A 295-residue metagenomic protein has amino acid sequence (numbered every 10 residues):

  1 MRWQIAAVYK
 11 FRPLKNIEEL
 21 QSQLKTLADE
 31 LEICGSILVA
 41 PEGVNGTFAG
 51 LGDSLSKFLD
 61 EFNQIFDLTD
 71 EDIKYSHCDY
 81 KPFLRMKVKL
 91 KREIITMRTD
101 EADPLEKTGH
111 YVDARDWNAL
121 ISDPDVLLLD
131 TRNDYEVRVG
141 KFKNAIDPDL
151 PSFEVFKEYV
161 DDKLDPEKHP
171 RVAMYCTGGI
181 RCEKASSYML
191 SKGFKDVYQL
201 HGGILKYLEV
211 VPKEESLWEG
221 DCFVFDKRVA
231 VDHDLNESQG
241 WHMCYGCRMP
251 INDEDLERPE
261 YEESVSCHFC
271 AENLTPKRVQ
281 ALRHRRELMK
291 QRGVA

Functional and structural regions predicted by a protein language model:
M1-T108, R132-V172, I180-A295: Rhodanese-like catalytic fold shared by cysteine-dependent sulfurtransferases and DSP/PTP-type phosphatases
I73, W117-L120: Short N-terminal helix-initiation segments at or just after the protein's N-terminus
L105, G109-D113, I121: A conserved helix-loop-strand patch within extracytoplasmic ligand-binding domains of the periplasmic binding
V112-N118, V160-D162: Glycine-/acidic-rich phosphate or pyrophosphate-binding loops and their flanking alpha/beta elements
P124: Glycine-rich active-site/cofactor-binding loop and its immediate structural neighborhood
L128-D130: Structural scaffold elements adjacent to functional motifs in cytosolic proteins
